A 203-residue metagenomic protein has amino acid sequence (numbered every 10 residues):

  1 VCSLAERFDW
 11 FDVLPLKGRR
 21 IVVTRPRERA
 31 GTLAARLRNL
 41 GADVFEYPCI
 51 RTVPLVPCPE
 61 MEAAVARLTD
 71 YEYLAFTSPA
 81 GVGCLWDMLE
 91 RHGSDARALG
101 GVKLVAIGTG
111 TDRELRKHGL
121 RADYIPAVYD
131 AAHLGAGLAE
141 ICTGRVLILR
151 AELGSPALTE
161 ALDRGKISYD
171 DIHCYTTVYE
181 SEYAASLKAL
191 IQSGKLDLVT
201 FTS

Functional and structural regions predicted by a protein language model:
V1-S203: Signature of uroporphyrinogen-III synthase
